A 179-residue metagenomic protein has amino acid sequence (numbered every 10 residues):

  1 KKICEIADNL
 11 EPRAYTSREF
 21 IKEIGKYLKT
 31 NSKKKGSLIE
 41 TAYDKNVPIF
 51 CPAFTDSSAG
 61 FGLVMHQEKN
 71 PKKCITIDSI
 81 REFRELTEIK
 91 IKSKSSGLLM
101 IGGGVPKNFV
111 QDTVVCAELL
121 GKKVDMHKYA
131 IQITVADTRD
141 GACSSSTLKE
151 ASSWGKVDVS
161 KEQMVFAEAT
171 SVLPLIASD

Functional and structural regions predicted by a protein language model:
K1-A59: Ligand-binding beta-strand-loop-alpha-helix segment within the catalytic cores of soluble metabolic enzymes
Y15, E19, K33, S37 (+4 more regions): Conserved active-site and cofactor/substrate-binding residues in soluble primary-metabolism enzymes
E40-Y43, K90-S93, K122-D125: Solvent-exposed alpha-helices and their adjacent loops that cap or buttress functional pockets in soluble metabolic
P52-G97, P106: Active-site rim loops that border cofactor/substrate pockets in soluble metabolic enzymes
G60-L63, F109-T113, A142-S144: A short acidic (Asp/Glu
P71-E85, C116-V135: Gly/Ser/Thr-rich active-site loops/lids in small-molecule metabolic enzymes that frequently grip phosphoryl groups
S95, V105, L119-D179: C-terminal functional extensions of proteins
